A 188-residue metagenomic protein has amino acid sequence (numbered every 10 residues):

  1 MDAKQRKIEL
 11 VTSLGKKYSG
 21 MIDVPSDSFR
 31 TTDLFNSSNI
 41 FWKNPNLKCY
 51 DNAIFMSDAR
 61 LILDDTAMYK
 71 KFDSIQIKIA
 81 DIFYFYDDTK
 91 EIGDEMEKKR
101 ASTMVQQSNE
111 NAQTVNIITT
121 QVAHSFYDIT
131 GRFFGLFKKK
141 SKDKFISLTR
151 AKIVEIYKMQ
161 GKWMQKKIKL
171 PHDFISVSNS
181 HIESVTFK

Functional and structural regions predicted by a protein language model:
M1-K188: Conserved RNA-binding domains used in RNP assembly and mRNA/RNA metabolism
